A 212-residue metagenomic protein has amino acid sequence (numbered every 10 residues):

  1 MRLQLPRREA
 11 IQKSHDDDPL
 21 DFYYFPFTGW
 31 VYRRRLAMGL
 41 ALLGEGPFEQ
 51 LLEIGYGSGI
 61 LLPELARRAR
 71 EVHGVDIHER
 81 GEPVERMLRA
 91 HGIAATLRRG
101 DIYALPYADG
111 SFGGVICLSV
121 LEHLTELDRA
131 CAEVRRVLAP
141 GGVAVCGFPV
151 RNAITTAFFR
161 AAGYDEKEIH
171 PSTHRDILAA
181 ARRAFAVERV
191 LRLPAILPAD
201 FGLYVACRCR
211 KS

Functional and structural regions predicted by a protein language model:
M1-A104, C131, K167-P171, I196-P198 (+1 more regions): Conserved N-terminal segment of class I S-adenosyl-L-methionine
L3-P6, D21-V31, G114, T125-E133 (+1 more regions): S-adenosyl-L-methionine-dependent methyltransferase catalytic module, highlighting the catalytic core
E49, D109-S111, G142: Surface-exposed loop/turn positions
E85, G110, A157-F158: Short, well-ordered secondary-structure micro-motifs
Y103-G114: A short acidic, Gly/Pro-enriched loop at the edge of an enzyme's catalytic core that lines a small-molecule cofactor
G114-V120: A short beta-strand submotif of the Rossmann-like class I SAM-dependent methyltransferase core that lines
